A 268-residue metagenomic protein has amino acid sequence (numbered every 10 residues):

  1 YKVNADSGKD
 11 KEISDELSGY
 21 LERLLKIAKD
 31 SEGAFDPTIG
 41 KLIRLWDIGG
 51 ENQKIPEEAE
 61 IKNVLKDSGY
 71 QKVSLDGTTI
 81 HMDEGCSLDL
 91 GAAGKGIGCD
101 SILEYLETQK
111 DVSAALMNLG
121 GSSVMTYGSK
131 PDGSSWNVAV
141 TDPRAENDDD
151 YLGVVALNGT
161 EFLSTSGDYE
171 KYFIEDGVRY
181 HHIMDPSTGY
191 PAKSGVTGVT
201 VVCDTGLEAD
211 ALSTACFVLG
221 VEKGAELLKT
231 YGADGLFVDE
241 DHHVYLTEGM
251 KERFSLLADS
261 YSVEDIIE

Functional and structural regions predicted by a protein language model:
Y1-E268: Mature catalytic core of soluble alpha/beta enzymes
